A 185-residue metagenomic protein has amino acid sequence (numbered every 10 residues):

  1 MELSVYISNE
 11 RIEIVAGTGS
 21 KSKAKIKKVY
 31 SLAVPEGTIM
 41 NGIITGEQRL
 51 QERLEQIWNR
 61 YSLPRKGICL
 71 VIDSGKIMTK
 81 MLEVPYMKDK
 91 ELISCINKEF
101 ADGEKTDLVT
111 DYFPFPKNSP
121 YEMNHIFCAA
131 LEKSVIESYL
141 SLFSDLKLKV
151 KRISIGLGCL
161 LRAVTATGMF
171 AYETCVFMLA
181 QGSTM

Functional and structural regions predicted by a protein language model:
M1-E2, N124-I126, Y172-T174: Short, surface-exposed beta-edge/turn micro-motifs
M1-E99, E137: Non-catalytic, solvent-exposed interaction/assembly segments
Y6-I7, V71-D73, A129-A130, F177-A180: Short beta-strand segments
N9, L157, Q181-G182: Residue-level signal for tight coil/turn positions that link beta-strands
V15, M169-F170: Terminal alpha-helical anchor/extension segments at protein ends
G67-G168: Active-site neighborhood for divalent-cation/phosphate handling
Y172-M185: Oxyanion-binding/catalytic loops of NTP- or PPi-dependent enzymes
